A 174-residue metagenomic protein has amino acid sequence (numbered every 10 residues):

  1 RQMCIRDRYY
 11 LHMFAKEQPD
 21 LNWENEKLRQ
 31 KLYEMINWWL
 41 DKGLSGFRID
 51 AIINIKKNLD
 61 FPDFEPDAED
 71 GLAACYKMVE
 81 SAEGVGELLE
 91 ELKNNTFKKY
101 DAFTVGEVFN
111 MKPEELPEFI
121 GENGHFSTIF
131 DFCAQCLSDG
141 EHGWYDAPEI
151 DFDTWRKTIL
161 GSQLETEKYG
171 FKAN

Functional and structural regions predicted by a protein language model:
R1-I5: Short, small-residue-biased leader/transition segments that mark boundaries at the very start of proteins
R6-E24: N-terminal small/glycine-rich loop or linker at the start of catalytic domains across soluble metabolic enzymes
D7-Y9, D63, F130: Short hydrophobic/aromatic-rich motifs at helix boundaries and adjacent loops
R8-Y9, M13-F14, E83-G84, G140 (+2 more regions): Mixed-charge, polar/low-complexity N-terminal
E17, K77, W144-A147: Residue-level detector of alpha-helix boundaries and kinks
D20, M35-I36, E141, F152: Intrinsically disordered regions, especially transient/low-confidence alpha-helical propensity segments and coil-helix
W23-E114: Active-site neighborhood of glycoside hydrolase catalytic domains
L89, K93-N174: Conserved alpha/beta catalytic core and glycan-binding cleft of carbohydrate-active enzymes
